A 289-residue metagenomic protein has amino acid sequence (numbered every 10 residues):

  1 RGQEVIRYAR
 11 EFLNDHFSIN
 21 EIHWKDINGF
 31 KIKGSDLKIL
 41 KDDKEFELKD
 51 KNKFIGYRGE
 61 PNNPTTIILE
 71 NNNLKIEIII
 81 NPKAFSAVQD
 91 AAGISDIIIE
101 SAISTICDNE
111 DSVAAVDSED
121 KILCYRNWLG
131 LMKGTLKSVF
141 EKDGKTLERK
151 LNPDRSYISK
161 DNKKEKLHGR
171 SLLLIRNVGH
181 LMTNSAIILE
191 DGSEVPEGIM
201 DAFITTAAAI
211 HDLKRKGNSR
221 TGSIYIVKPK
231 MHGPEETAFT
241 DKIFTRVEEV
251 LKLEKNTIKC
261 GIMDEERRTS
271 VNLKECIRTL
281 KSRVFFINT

Functional and structural regions predicted by a protein language model:
R1-F239, T245-L253, K259: Catalytic alpha/beta active-site cores
D15, F244-K255, R267-T289: Active-site capping/gating regions of soluble enzymes
P229-G233, D264-T269: Short, internal active-site loops enriched in acidic
I258-D264: Aromatic-lined carbohydrate-recognition surfaces of secreted/lumenal glycan-active proteins
